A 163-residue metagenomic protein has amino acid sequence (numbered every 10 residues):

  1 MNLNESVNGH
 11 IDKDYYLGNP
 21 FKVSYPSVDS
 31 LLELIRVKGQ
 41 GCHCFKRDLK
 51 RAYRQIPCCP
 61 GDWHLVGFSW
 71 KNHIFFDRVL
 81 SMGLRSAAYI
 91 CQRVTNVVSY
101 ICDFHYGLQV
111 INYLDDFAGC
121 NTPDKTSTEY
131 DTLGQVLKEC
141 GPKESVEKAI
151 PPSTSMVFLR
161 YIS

Functional and structural regions predicted by a protein language model:
M1-N2, K46-K50, G83, H105-D124 (+1 more regions): Catalytic palm active-site di-aspartate
M1-Q92: Catalytic-core region of right-hand nucleic acid polymerases
L32-I35, G67, S99-Y100, E144 (+1 more regions): Hydrophobic alpha-helical segments with strong N-terminal bias
V37-Q40, H73-I74, F104-Y106, I150-P151 (+1 more regions): Short hydrophobic "helix-edge" motifs at membrane interfaces and signal-peptide entry regions
F76-R78, G134-S163: A conserved non-catalytic segment of reverse transcriptases and RNA-directed RNA polymerases corresponding to the late
A88-V136, V146: Active-site palm subdomain of RNA-directed nucleic acid polymerases
